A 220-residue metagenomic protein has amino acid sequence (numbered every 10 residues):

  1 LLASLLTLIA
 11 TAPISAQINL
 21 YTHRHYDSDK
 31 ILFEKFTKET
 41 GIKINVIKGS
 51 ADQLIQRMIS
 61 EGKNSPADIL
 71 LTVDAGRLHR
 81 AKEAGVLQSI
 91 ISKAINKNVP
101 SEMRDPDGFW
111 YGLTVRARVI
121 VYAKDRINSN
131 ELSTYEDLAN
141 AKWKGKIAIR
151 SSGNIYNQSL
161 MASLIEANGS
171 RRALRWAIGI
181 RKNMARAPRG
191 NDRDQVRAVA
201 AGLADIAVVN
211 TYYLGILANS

Functional and structural regions predicted by a protein language model:
L1-A10: Bacterial N-terminal signal peptides
T11-A16: Sec/Tat signal peptide C-region and signal peptidase I cleavage site
H23, D27, G49, Q53 (+3 more regions): Extracytoplasmic ligand-binding site segments that recognize negatively charged/polar headgroups
I31-V46: Short alpha-helix C-terminal cap/hinge motif
R57-K63: Short, well-structured alpha-helical segments in soluble
A207-T211: Short, conserved beta-strand edge motifs with alternating hydrophobic and charged residues
